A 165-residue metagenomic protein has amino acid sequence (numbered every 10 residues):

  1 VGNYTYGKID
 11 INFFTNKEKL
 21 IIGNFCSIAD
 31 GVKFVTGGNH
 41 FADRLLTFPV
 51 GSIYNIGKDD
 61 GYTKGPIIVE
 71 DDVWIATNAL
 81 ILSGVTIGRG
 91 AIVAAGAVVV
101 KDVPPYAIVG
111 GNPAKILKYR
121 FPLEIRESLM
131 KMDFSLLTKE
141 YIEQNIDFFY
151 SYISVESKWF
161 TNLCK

Functional and structural regions predicted by a protein language model:
V1-G2, G88, L163-K165: Non-catalytic N-terminal targeting/anchoring module and adjacent flexible stem/linker that precedes the structured
G2-S83: Flexible, glycine/small-residue-enriched loop-and-beta-strand segment within the central core of proteins
Y4, N112-P113: Gly/Ser/Thr-rich beta-alpha loop segments that engage phosphate groups in nucleotides
V50-I81, P113-K165: C-terminal segments of enzyme domains that contribute to small-molecule binding surfaces
N78-A91, A97-V100: Beta-rich strand-turn-strand
V93, G111: Conserved G/P- and acidic residue-centered "switch" motifs that form tight phosphate/ATP-binding loops in soluble
